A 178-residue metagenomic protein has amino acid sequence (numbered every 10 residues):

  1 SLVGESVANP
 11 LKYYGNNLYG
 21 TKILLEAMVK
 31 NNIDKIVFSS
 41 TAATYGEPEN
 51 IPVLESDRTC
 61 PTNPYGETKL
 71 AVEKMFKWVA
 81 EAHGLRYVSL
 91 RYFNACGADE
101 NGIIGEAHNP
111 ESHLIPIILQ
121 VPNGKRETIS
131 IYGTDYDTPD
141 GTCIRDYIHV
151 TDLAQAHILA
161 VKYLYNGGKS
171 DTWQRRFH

Functional and structural regions predicted by a protein language model:
S1-A98, K162: N-terminal Rossmann-like NAD(P)+-binding domain of SDR-like oxidoreductases, especially those catalyzing
I23-V29, G66-K77, G102-L114, D137-T138 (+3 more regions): Short charge-dense sequence patches
F38, G46, G124, C143 (+1 more regions): Short, solvent-exposed coil/turn segments
A43, Y136, Y165: Short, glycine/serine-rich, charged loops/turns that create anion-binding and catalytic segments at active sites
K77-K162: NAD(P)-dependent short-chain dehydrogenase/reductase
E127-Y132, L164-F177: Core catalytic loop region at the nicotinamide-binding pocket of NAD(P)H-dependent oxidoreductases
